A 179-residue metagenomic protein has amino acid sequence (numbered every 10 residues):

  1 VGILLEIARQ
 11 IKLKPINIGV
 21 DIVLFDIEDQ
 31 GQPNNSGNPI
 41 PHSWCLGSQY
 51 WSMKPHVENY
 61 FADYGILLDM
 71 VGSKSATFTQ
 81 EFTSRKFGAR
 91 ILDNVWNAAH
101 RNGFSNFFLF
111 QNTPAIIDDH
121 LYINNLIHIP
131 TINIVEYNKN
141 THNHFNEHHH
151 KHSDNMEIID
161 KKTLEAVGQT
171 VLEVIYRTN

Functional and structural regions predicted by a protein language model:
V1-R90: Acidic/histidine-rich catalytic neighborhood of metal-dependent amide-processing enzymes
Y64, V71-N179: Active-site-adjacent substrate-binding region of metalloamidase/peptidase-like peptide-processing proteins
